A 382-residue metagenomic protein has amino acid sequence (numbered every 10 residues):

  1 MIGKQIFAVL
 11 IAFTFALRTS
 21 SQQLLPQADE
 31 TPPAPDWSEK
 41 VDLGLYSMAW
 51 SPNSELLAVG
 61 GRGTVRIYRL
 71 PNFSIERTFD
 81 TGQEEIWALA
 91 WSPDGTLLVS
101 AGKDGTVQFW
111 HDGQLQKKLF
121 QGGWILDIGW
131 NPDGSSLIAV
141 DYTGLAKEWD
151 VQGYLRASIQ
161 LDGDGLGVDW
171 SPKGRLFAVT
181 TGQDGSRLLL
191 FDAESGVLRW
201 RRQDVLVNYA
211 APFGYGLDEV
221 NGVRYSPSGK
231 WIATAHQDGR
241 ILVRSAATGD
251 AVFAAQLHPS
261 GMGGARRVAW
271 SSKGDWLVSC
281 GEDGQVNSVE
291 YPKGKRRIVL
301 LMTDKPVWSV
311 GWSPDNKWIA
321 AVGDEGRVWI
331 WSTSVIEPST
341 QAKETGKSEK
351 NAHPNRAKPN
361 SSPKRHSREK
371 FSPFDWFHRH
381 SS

Functional and structural regions predicted by a protein language model:
M1-F7: Bacterial N-terminal signal peptides that target proteins for export
A8-R18: Bacterial N-terminal signal peptides
Q22-N360, K364-H366, P373-W376, H380-S382: WD40-repeat beta-propeller superdomains and closely related acidic/aromatic-rich repeat-like regions
